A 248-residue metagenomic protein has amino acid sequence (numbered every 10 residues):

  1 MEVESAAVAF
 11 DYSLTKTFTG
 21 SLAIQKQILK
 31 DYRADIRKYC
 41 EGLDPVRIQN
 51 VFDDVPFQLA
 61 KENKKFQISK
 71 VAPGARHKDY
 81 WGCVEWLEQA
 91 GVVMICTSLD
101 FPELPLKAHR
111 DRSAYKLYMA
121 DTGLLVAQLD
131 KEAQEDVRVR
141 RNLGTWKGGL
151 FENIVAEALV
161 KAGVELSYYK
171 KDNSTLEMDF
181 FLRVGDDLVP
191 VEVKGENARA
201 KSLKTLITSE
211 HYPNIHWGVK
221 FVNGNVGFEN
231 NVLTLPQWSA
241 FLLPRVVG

Functional and structural regions predicted by a protein language model:
E2-G185: Accessory nucleic acid-recognition modules appended to NTPase machines
T122, V193, N223: Residues immediately flanking
A127, A200-K201, G227-N231: Switch/connector loops and helix/strand junctions flanking conserved nucleotide-binding motifs in nucleotide-processing
A133-Q134, I207-E210: Short, solvent-exposed amphipathic alpha-helical segments in soluble enzyme and RNA/protein-processing domains
K171, P213-L233: Nucleic-acid nuclease catalytic cores
L188-A198: Active-site ExK catalytic segment of metal-dependent nucleases
N197-L206: Active-site-adjacent loop/helix micro-motif of nuclease/hydrolase catalytic cores
G224-G248: Domain-level recognition of nuclease-like catalytic cores that cleave nucleotide substrates
